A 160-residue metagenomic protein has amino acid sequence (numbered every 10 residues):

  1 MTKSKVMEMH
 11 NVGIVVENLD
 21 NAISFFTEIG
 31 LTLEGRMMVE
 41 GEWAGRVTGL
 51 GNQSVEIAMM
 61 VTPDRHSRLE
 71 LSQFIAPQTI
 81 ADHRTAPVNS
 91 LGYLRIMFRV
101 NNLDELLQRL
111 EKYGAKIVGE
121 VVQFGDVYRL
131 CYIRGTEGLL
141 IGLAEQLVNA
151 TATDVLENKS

Functional and structural regions predicted by a protein language model:
M1-K5, I14, R36-M38, M59 (+4 more regions): Vicinal oxygen chelate
V15-H66, K112, C131, A150: Core segments of cupin and vicinal oxygen chelate
P77-A81: Short amphipathic beta-strand starts and helix->beta connectors
D82, A86-S90: Non-DNA-binding regulatory cores of transcription-related proteins, predominantly C-terminal effector-binding
Y93-R95: Eukaryotic phosphotyrosine signaling hubs
